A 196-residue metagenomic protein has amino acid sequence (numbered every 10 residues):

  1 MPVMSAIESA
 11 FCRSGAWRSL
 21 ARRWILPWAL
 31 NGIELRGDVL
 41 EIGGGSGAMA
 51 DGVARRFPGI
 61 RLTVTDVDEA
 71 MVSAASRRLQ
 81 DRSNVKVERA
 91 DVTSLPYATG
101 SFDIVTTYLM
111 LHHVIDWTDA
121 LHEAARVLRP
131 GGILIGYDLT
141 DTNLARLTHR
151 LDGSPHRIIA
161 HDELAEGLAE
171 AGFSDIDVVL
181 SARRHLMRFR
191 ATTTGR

Functional and structural regions predicted by a protein language model:
M1-S9: N-terminal, positively charged/glycine-rich alpha-helical extensions of SAM-dependent methyltransferases
C12, A16-S19, I135-R190: C-terminal alpha-helical "lid/dimerization" subdomain adjacent to the S-adenosyl-L-methionine
S19-R36: Conserved alpha-helix/loop element of class I SAM-dependent methyltransferases that forms part of the SAM/SAH-binding
D38, G132-I133: Short glycine-centered segments of the SAM/dcSAM-binding site in methyltransferase folds
L40, S46-S94: Class I SAM-dependent methyltransferase SAM/SAH-binding core
T106: A conserved beta-strand element that flanks and buttresses the S-adenosyl-L-methionine
L109-M110: Short catalytic micro-motifs in class I SAM-dependent methyltransferases
T118-P130: A short glycine-rich, Lys/Arg-flanked "PGG" loop and its adjoining helix->strand segment in the class I
